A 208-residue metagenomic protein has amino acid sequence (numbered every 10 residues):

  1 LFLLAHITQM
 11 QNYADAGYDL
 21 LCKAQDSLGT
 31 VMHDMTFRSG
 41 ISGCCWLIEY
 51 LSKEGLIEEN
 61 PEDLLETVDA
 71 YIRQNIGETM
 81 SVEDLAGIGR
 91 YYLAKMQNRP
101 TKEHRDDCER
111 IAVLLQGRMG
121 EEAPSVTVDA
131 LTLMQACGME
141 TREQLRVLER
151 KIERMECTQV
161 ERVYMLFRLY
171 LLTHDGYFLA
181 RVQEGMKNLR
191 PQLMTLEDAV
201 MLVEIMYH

Functional and structural regions predicted by a protein language model:
L1-H208: Glycan-recognition and catalytic cores of secretory/periplasmic carbohydrate-active enzymes
